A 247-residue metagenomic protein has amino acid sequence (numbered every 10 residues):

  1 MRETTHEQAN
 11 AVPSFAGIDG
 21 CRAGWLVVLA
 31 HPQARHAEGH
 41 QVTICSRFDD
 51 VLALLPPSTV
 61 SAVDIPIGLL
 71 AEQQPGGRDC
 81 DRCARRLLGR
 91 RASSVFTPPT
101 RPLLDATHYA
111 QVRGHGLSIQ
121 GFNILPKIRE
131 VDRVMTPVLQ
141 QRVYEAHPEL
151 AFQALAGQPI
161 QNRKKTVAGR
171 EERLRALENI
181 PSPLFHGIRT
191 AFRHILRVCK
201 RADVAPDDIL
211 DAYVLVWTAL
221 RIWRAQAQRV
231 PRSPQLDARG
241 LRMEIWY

Functional and structural regions predicted by a protein language model:
R2-F15, G20-Y247: RNase H-like (RuvC/DEDD) metal-dependent nuclease/polynucleotide-processing core
